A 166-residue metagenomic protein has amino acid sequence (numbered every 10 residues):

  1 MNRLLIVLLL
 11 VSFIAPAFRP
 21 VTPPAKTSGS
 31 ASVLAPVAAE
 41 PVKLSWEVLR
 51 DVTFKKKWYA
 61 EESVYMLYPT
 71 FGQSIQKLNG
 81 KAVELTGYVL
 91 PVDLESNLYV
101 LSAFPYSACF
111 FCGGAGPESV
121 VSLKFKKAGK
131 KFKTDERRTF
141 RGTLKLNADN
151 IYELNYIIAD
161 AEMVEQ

Functional and structural regions predicted by a protein language model:
L4-F13: Sec-dependent N-terminal signal peptides
F18-Q166: OB-fold and OB-like single-stranded nucleic-acid-recognition modules and their adjacent interaction interfaces
